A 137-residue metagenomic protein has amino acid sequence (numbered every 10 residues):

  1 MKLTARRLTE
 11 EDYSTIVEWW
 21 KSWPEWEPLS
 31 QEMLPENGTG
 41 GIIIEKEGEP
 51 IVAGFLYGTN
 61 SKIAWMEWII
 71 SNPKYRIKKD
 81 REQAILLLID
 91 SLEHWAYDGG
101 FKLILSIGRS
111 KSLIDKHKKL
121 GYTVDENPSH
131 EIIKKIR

Functional and structural regions predicted by a protein language model:
M1-S30: Short amphipathic alpha-helix that is part of the acyltransferase structural core
L8, I16, G54-F55, K134-R137: Charged, low-complexity C-terminal accessory regions
E11, T15, S61, K111-S112: Short alpha-helical
K21-E47, I51-A64, W68-S71: A conserved beta-strand-loop-helix scaffold within acyl/acetyltransferase catalytic domains
E27-P28, L103, V124: Residue-level detector of short coil/turn "hinge" positions at structural boundaries
G38-T39, G121-V124: Short glycine-aromatic motifs
A64-G121: Acyl-donor binding region in acyl/amide transferases
T123-R137: Conserved catalytic-core motifs of GNAT/GCN5-like acyltransferases
